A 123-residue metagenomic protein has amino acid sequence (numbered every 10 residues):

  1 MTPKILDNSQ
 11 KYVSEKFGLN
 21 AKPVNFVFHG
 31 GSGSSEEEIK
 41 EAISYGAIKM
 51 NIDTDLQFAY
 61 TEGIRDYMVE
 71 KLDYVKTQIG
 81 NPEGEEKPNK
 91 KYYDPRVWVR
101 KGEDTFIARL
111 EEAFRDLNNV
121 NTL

Functional and structural regions predicted by a protein language model:
M1-F26: Alpha-helix-loop-beta-strand connector modules within alpha/beta enzyme cores
M1-Q10, S35-I39, F58-M68: Active-site-adjacent beta->alpha loops and helix N-cap segments on the catalytic face of soluble alpha/beta enzymes
K4, N8-K11, E41, A108 (+1 more regions): Alpha-helical scaffolding segments of alpha/beta enzyme cores, especially the outer helices of TIM-barrel or partial
V24-G30, I48-I52: Hydrophobic faces of well-ordered beta-strands that scaffold small-molecule active sites in alpha/beta enzyme cores
G30-S34, T54-Q57: Glycine-rich beta-alpha junction loops
G31-G46: Catalytic cores of alpha/beta
Y45-G63: Glycine-rich phosphate-binding active-site loops on the catalytic face of alpha/beta enzymes
V69-L123: Extended, intrinsically disordered, low-complexity segments
